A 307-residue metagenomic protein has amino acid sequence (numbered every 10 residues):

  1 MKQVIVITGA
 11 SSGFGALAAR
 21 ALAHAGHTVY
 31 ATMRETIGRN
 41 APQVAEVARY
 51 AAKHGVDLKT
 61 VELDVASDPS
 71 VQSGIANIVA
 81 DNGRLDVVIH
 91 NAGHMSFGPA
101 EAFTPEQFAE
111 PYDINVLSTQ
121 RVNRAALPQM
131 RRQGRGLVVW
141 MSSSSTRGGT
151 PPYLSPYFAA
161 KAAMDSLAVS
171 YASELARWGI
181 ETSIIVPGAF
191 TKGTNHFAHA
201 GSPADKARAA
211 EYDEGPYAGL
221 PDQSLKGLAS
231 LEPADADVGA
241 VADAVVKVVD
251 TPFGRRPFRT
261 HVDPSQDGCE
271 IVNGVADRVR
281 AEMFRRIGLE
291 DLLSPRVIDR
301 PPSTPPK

Functional and structural regions predicted by a protein language model:
S11-S12: Conserved glycine-rich cofactor-binding loop
H54-K59, N77-H90, S96: A glycine-rich helix->loop->beta "capping" turn within Rossmann-like NAD(P)(H)-dependent oxidoreductase domains
V61-S73, P105: The beta1-alpha1 cofactor-binding region of Rossmann-like NAD(H)/NADP(H)-dependent oxidoreductases
P99-A100, Q107-A109: Substrate-binding pocket helix/loop in short-chain dehydrogenase/reductase
N123-R124: A short, exposed helix-loop element centered on a Lys and neighboring polar residues
V139-A163, V169, S173-A176, G188-P203: Catalytic loop of short-chain dehydrogenase/reductase
E181-L231: C-terminal beta-strand-loop-alpha-helix "lid" module of Rossmann-like NAD(P)-dependent dehydrogenases
